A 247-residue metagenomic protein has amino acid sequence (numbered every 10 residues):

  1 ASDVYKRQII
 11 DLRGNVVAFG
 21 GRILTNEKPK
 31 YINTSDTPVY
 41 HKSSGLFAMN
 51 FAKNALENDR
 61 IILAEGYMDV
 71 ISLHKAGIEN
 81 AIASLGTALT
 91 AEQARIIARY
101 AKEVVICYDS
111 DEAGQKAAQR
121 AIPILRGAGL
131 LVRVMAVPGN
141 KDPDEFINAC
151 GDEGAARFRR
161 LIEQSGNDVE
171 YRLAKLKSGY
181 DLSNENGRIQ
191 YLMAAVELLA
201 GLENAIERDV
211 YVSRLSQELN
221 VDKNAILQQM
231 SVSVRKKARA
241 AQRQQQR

Functional and structural regions predicted by a protein language model:
A1-Y5: Short, small-residue-biased leader/transition segments that mark boundaries at the very start of proteins
K6-I10: A short, hydrophobic, proline-anchored segment that marks a local hinge/packing element in signaling and regulatory
L12-R13, K53-I61, A88-V104, S110-R247: A charged alpha-helical hairpin associated with nucleic-acid processing machineries
L24-H41: A short, polar/charged loop-to-alpha-helix boundary motif
D36-V70, A76-I78, A88-T90: Conserved catalytic alpha/beta cores of large enzymes that bind or transform nucleotide phosphates and polynucleotides
S72-A83, I124-G127: Short helix-loop-beta junction
